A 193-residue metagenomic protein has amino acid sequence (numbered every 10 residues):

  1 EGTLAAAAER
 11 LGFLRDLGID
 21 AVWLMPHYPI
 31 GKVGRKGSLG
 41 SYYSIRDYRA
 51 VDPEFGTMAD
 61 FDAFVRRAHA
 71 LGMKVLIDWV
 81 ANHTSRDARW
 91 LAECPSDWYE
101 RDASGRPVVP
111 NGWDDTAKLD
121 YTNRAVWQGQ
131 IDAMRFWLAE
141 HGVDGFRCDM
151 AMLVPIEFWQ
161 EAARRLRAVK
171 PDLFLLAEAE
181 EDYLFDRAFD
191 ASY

Functional and structural regions predicted by a protein language model:
E1-K74, N82-T84, R89, Q128: N-terminal structural segment of carbohydrate-active enzymes
L11, F61-V65, M134-L138, W159-A163: Generic structural signal for well-ordered alpha-helices, preferentially at hydrophobic/aromatic core positions
V22-L24, V75-I77, F146, L175-A177: Hydrophobic faces of well-ordered beta-strands that scaffold small-molecule active sites in alpha/beta enzyme cores
Y28, A81-S85, A125, M152-V154 (+1 more regions): Active-site-proximal loop/turn and secondary-structure-junction residues that shape catalytic pockets, frequently
K32-I45, A81-V109, R164, A188-Y193: Aromatic- and acidic-residue-enriched segments that line the glycan-binding/catalytic groove of carbohydrate-active
S85-H141, A151: Active-site-adjacent "subsite" loops/lids of carbohydrate-active enzymes
A139, D149-Y193: Active-site-proximal helices and loops of the catalytic beta/alpha 8
